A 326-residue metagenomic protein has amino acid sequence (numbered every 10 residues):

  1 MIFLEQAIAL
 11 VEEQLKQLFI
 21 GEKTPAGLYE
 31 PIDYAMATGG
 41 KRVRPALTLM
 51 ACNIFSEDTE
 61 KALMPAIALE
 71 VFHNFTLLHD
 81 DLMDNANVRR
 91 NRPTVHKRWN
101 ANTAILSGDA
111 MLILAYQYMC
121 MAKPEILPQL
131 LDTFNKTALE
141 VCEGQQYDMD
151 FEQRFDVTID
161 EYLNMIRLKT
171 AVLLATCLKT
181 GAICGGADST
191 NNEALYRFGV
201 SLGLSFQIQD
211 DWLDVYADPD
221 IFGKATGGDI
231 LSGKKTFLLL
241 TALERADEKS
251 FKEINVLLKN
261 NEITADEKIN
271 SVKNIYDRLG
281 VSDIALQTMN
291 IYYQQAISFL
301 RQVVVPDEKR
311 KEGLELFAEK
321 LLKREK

Functional and structural regions predicted by a protein language model:
M1-K326: All-alpha prenyltransferase/terpene-synthase fold signal
